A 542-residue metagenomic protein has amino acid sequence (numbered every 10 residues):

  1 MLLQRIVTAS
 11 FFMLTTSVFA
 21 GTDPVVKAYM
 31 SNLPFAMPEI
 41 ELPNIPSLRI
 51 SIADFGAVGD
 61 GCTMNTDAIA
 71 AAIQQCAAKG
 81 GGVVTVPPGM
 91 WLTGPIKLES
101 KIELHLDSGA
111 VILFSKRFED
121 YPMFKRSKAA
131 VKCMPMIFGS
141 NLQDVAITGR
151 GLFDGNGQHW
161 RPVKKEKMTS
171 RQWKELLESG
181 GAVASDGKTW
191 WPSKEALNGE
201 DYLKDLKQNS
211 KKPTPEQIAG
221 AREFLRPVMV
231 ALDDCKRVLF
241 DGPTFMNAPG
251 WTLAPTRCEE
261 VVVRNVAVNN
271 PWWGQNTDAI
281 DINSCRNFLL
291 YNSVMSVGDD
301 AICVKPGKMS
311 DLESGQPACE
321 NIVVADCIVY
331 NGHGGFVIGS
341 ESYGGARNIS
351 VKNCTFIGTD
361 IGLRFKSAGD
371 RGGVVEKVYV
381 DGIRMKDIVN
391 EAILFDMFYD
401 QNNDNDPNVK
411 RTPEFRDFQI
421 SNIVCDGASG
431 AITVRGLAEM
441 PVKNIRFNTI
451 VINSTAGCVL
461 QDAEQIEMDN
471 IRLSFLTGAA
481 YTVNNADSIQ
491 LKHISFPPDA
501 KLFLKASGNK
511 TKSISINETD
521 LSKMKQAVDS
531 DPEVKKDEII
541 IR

Functional and structural regions predicted by a protein language model:
L2-A9, L14-T85, M90-E103, D107-D234 (+8 more regions): Extracellular "leader-to-stem" segments immediately downstream of a signal peptide or signal-anchor in secreted/lumenal
A53, P87, E99, D107 (+22 more regions): A structural detector for beta-sheet-dominated domains
G56-G59, K308-S310, D400-N402: A short, flexible beta-alpha/helix-coil linker loop
P95-L98, V111, S115, P135-S140 (+14 more regions): Glycine-rich beta-solenoid repeat tracts in large extracellular/virion proteins
S108-G109, Q143-G151, K236-M246, E259-P271 (+11 more regions): Right-handed parallel beta-helix
E119-A129, I338, D400, S429-G430: Electropositive, surface-exposed helix/loop patches at the edges of structured domains that serve as adaptable
S127-I137, I218-P227, T277, S314-V324 (+2 more regions): Glycine-rich, flexible loop segments associated with nucleotide phosphate handling
G155-L177, P249, A254-C258, S342-I361 (+4 more regions): A short, hydrophobic/aromatic-rich structural module that often spans a beta strand with its adjoining loop
